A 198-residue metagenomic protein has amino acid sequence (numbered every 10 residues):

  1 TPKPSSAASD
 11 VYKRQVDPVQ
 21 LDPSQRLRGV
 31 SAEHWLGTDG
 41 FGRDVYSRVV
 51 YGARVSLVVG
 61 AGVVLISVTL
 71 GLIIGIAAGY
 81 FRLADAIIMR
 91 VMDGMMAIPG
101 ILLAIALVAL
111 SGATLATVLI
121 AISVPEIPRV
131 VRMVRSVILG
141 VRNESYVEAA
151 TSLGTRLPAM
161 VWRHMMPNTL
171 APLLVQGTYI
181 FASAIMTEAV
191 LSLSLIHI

Functional and structural regions predicted by a protein language model:
T1-A8, Y12, I196-H197: Single conserved hydrophobic/aromatic residue that forms the stacking wall/gate of nucleotide- or nucleobase-binding
K13-S47, L195: Short membrane-interfacial helix/loop motifs at transmembrane-helix boundaries
W35, D39, G71, G79-Y80 (+3 more regions): Generic hydrophobic transmembrane alpha-helix motif, especially the helices
V45-Y80: Transmembrane alpha-helix signature in integral membrane proteins
V49, L57, A61, L65 (+6 more regions): Residue-level signature of the transmembrane alpha-helical core of multi-pass small-molecule transporters
A61, L65, T69, I73 (+4 more regions): Hydrophobic alpha-helical segments of membrane proteins
T169: Conserved TIR/SEFIR loop-to-helix hotspot centered on a Trp-containing motif with a nearby acidic residue
